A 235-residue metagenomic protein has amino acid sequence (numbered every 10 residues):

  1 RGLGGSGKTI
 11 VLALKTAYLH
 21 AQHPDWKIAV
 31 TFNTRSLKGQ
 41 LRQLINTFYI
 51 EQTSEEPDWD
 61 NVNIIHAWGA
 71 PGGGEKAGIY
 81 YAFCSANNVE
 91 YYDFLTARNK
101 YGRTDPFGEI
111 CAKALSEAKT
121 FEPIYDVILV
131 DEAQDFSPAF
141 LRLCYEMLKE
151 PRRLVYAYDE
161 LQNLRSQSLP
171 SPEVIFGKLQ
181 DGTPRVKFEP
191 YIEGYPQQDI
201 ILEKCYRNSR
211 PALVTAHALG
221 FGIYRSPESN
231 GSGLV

Functional and structural regions predicted by a protein language model:
R1-W59, I65-G73, V127, Q134-V235: Conserved helicase motor core of SF1/SF2 NTP-dependent helicases
A17-Y18, C84-V89, S116-T120, V186-E193: Short amphipathic alpha-helical segments, especially helix-boundary/capping motifs
F48-E109: Inter-Walker segment of RecA-like/P-loop motor cores
N88-I128, D135-E150: Conserved helicase/translocase P-loop NTPase motor core
